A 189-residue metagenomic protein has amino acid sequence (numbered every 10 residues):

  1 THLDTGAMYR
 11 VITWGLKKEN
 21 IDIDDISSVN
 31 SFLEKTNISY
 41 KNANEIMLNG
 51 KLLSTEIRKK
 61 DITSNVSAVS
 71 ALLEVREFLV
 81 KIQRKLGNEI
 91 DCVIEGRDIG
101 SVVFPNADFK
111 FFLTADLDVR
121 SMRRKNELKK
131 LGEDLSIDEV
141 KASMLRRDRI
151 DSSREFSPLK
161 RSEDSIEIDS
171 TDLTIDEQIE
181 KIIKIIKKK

Functional and structural regions predicted by a protein language model:
T1-R58: N-terminal phosphate/diphosphate-binding loop that engages ATP/GTP or pyrophosphate donors across diverse enzyme folds
H2, K110-F112, S165-I168: Conserved beta-strand scaffold positions in the cores of enzyme catalytic domains, especially in NTP/NDP-utilizing
L3, A7, D24, S28 (+9 more regions): Charged, alpha-helix-enriched surfaces in structured cytosolic catalytic cores of large nucleotide-utilizing machines
G6, G50, L79, V93 (+1 more regions): Residue-level signal for inorganic ion chemistry
F32, A43-N44, Q83-I90, R97 (+3 more regions): Small-molecule kinase domains that catalyze NTP-dependent phosphoryl transfer to phosphate-bearing small molecules
S54-V66, S70-L131: ATP-dependent NMP and nucleoside kinases share a basic, alpha-helical "lid"
K181-K189: C-terminal alpha-helix
